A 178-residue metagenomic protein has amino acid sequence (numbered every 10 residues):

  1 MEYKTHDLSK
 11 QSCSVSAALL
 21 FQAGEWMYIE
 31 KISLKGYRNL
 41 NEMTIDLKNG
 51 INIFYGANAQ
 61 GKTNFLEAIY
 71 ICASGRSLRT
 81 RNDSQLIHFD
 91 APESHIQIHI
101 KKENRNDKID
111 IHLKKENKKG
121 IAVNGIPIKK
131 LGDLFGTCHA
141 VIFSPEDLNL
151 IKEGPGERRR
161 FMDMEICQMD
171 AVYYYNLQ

Functional and structural regions predicted by a protein language model:
A23-I71: Pre-Walker A-like glycine/lysine-rich segment at the N-terminus of P-loop NTPase domains
R38, R158-R159: Short, cationic motifs built from Arg/Lys/His that form the positively charged side of catalytic pockets
L66, E157-R158: Short coil-to-helix segment of the ABC ATPase nucleotide-binding domain corresponding to the Q-loop/switch region
A73-N149, P155-E157, D163-M169, Y173: Nucleotide-state sensing region of NTPase/ATPase domains
Y174-Q178: Extended, charged coiled-coil helical stalks used as long, distance-spanning scaffolds in large assemblies
